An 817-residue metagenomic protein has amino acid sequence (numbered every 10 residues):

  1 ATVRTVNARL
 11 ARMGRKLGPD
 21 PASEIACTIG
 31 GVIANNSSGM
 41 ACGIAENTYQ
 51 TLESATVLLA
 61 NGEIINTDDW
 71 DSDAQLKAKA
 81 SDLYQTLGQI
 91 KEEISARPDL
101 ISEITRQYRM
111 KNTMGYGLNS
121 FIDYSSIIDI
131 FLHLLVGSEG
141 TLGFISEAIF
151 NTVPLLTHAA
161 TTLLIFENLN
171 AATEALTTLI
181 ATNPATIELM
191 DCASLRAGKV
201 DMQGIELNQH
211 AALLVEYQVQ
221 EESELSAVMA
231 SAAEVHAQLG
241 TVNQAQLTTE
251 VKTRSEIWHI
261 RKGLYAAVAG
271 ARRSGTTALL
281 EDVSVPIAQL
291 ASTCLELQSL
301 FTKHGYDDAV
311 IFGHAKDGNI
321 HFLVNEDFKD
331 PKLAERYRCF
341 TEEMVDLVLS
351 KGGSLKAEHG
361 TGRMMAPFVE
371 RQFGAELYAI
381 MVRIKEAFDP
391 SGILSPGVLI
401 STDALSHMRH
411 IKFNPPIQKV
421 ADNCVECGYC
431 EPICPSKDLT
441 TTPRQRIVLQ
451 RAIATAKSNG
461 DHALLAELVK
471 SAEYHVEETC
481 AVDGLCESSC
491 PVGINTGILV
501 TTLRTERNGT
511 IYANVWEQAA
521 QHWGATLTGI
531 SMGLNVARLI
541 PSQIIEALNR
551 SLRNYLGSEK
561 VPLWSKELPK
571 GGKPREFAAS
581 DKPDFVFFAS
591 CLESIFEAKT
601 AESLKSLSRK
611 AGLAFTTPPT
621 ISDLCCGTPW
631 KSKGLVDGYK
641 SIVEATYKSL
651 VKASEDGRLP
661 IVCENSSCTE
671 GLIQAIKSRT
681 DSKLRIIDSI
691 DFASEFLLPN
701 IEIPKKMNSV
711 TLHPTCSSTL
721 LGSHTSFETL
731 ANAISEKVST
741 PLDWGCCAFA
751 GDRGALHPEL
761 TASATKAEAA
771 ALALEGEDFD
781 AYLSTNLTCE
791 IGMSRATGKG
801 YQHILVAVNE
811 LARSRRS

Functional and structural regions predicted by a protein language model:
V3-N170, A181, S391-S401, L405-S406 (+1 more regions): FAD-binding subdomain of flavoenzyme oxidoreductases
S120-I128, L132-C339, V345-L347, K351-G352 (+1 more regions): C-terminal substrate-recognition/cap domain of FAD-linked oxidoreductases
R196-N208, S255-L264, H321-R336, M365-L377 (+6 more regions): Short glycine/threonine-rich loop-to-helix capping motif typified by GTGT followed within a few residues by an Asp-Pro
A267, P367-P416: Activity-critical C-terminal alpha-helical subdomain
V369-R371, S406-E426, S458-V482: Ferredoxin-like iron-sulfur electron-transfer modules
D389, T496-S817: Iron-sulfur cluster-binding electron-transfer modules in prokaryotic oxidoreductases
I393-V398, Y429-A452, T479-E506, G671-L672 (+2 more regions): Iron-sulfur cluster-binding cysteine motifs and their immediate structural context in ferredoxin-like electron-transfer
I400, S406, K437-A472, G493-A519 (+1 more regions): Non-heme iron-sulfur electron-transfer modules
